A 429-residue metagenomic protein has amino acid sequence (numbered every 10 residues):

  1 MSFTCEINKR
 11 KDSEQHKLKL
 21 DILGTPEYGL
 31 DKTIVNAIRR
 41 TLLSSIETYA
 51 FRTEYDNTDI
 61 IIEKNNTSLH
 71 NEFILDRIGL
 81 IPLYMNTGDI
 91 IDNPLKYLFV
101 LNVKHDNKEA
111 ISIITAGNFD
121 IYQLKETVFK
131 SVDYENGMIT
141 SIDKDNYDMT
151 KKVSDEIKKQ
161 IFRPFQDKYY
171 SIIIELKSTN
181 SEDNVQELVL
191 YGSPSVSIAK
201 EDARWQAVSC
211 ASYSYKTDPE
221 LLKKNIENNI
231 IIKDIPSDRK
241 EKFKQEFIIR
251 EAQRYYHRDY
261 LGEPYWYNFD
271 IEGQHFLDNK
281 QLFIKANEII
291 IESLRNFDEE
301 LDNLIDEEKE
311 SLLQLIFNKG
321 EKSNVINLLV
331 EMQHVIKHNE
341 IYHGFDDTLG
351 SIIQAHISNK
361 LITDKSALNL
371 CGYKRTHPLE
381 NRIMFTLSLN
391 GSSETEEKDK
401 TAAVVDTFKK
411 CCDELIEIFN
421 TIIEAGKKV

Functional and structural regions predicted by a protein language model:
M1-V429: Protein-protein interaction/assembly regions in multi-subunit complexes
